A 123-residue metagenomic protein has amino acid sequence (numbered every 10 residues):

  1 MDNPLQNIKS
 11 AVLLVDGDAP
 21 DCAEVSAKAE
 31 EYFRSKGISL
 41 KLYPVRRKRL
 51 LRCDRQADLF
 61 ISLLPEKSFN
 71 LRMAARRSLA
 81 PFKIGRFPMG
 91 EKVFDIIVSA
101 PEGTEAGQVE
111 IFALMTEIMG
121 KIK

Functional and structural regions predicted by a protein language model:
M1-R47: N-terminal pre-catalytic "stem/leader" segment of glycosyltransferase-like enzymes
D21, E66-K67, G107-E110: Soluble or luminal CAZymes and related metallo-dependent hydrolases
Y43-G103: Active-site and donor-binding regions of nucleotide-sugar-utilizing enzymes
E91-K123: Active-site-proximal region of nucleotide-activated glycan assembly enzymes, centered on histidine/acidic-rich loops
